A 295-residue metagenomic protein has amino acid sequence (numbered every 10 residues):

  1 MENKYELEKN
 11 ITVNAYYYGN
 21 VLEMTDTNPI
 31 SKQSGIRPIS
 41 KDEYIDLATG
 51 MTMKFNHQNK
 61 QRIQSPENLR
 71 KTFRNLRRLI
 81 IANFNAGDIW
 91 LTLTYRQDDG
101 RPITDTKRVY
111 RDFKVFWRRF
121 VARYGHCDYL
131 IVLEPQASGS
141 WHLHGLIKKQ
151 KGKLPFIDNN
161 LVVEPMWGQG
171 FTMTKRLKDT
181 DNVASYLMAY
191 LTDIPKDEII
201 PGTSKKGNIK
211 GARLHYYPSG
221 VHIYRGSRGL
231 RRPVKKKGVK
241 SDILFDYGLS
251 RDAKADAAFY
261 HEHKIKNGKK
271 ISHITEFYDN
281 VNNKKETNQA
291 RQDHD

Functional and structural regions predicted by a protein language model:
M1-G139, Q150-D295: Right-hand nucleic-acid polymerase module
L143-I147: Cys/His-coordinated zinc-finger cores
